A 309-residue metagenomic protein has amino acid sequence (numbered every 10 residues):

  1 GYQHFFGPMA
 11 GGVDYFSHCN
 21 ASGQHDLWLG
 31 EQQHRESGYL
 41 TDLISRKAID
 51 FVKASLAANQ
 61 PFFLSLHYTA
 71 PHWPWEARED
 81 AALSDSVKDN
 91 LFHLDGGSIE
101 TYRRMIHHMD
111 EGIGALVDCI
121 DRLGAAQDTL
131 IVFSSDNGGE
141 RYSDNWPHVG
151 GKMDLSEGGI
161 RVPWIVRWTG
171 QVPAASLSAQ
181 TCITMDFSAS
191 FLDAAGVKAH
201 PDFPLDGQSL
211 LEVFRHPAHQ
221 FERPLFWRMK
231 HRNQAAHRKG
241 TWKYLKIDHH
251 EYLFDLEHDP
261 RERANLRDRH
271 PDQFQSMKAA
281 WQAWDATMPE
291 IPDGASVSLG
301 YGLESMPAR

Functional and structural regions predicted by a protein language model:
G1, W73-E79, L83-S86, E111 (+2 more regions): Histidine-centered active-site microenvironments of extracellular/periplasmic hydrolases and transferases
G1-P61, Y68-A77, K88-L94, E100: Formylglycine-dependent
G1-Q3, A58-L64, A125-I131, F221-R223 (+1 more regions): Loop/turn elements at helix/coil->beta-strand transitions in domains of secreted/extracellular proteins
P8-G12, S65-P74, F133-R141, D206-G207 (+2 more regions): Short, solvent-exposed turn/loop segments enriched in Gly/Ser/Thr/Pro and often Arg
Q32-Y39, G96-R103, G151, Q171-C182 (+2 more regions): Active-site rim elements
F62-H67, I106, I113, L130-S135 (+4 more regions): Beta-strand elements within well-structured catalytic alpha/beta cores of enzymes that handle phosphate/sulfate esters
Q127, R167, A174-A235: Polar, surface-exposed loop/tail segments that function as active-site lids or cofactor/substrate-recognition elements
F187, K239, D248-H250, L256-R309: Long, internal low-complexity/basic segments
